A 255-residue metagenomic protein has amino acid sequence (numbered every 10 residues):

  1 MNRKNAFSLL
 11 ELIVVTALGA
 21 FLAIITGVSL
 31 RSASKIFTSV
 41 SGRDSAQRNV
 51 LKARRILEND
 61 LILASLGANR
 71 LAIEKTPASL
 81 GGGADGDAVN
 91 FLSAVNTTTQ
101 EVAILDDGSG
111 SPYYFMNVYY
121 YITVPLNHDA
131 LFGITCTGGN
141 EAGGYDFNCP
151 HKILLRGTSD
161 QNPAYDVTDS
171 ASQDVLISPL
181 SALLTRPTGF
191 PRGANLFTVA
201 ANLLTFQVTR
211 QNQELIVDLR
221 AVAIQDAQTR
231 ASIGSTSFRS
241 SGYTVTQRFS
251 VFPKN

Functional and structural regions predicted by a protein language model:
R3-L66, N255: Aliphatic-rich helix starts adjacent to a transmembrane/signal segment
F7-L10, D87-V89, M116-V118, Q213-L215: Residue-level detector of short, conserved catalytic/binding motifs and their immediate flanks
Q47, L51, P77-G81, Y114: Short, conserved loop/turn and helix-capping segments at secondary-structure boundaries that abut family-defining
L61-V95: Short, glycine/small-hydrophobic-rich surface segments
P77-D85, Y145-N148, Q207-I216: Short, ordered beta-strand-loop transition motifs
A84, Y113, F238-G242: A generic structural signal for short, non-catalytic loop/turn and secondary-structure boundary residues
G86-Q207: Type IV pilin-like appendage domain
V167-N255: Short linear sequence signals and composition-biased patches located at protein termini or domain-edge surfaces
